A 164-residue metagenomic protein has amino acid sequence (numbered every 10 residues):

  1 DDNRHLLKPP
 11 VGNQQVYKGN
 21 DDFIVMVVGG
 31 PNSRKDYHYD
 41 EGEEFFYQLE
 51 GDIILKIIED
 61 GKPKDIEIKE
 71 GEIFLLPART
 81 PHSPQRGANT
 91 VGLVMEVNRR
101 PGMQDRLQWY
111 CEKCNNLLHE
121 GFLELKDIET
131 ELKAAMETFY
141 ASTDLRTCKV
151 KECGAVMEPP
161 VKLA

Functional and structural regions predicted by a protein language model:
D1-Y47, D52-I73, P81-A164: Jelly-roll (double-stranded beta-helix
